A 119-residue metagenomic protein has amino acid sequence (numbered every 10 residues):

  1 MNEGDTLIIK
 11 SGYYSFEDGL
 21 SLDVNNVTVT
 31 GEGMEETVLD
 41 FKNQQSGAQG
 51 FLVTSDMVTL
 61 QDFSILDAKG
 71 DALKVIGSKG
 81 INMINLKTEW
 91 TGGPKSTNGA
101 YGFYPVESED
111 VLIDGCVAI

Functional and structural regions predicted by a protein language model:
M1, S15-V24, V29, D40 (+1 more regions): Short, T/G/N/S-enriched strand-turn elements that build extracellular solenoid repeat scaffolds
M1-K10: Acidic Gly/Asp/Thr-rich repetitive segments characteristic of extracellular carbohydrate-active and adhesion proteins
N2, V24-N25, M34, T54-D56 (+8 more regions): Parallel beta-helix/beta-solenoid
S11, N26-K69, G92: Right-handed parallel beta-helix/beta-spiral solenoid domain characteristic of secreted/periplasmic
F16-G19, F41-F51, D67-K74, K95-E107: Extracellular beta-strand/beta-solenoid scaffold signature
